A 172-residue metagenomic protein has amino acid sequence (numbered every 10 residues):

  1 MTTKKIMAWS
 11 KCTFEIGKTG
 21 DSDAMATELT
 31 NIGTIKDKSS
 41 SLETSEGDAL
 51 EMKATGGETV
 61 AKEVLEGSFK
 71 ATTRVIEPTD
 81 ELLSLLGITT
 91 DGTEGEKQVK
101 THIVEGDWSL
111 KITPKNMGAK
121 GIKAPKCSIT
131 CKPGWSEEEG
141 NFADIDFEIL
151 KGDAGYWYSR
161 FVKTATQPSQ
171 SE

Functional and structural regions predicted by a protein language model:
T2-D80, P125-F142: Solvent-exposed edge beta-strands and adjacent loop segments that serve as assembly or binding interfaces
I16-G20, K111-G118, I149: Short acidic, glycine-rich loop/turn motifs
M25-E28, G57-T59, T93-K97, Q170-E172: Surface-exposed ligand/attachment interfaces on beta-rich extracellular proteins
T44, A54, P114-N116, G152: Acidic surface patches and DE-rich sequence motifs
K70-R74, S109-K111, D144-E148: Beta-strand secondary-structure signal
I76-V99: Charged, amphipathic alpha-helical segments
K97-P133: Acidic-leaning, charged glycine-interspersed low-complexity segments
G118-E172: Mixed-charge, glycine-accented linear interaction segment located at domain edges/termini
